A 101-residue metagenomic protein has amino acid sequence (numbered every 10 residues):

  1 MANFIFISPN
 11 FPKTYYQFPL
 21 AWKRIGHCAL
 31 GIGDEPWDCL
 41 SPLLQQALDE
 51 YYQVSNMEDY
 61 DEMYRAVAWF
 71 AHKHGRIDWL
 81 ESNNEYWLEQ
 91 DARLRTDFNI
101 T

Functional and structural regions predicted by a protein language model:
M1-T101: ATP-binding N-terminal substructure of ATP-dependent carboxylate-amine bond-forming enzymes
